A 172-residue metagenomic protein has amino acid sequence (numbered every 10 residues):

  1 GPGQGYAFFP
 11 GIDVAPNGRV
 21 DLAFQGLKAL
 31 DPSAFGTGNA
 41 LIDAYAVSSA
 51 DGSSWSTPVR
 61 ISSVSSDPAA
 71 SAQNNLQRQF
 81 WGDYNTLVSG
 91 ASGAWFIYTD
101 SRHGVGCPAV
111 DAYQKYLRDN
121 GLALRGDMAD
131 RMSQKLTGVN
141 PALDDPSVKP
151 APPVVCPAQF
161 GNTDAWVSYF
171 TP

Functional and structural regions predicted by a protein language model:
G1-P172: Extracellular, repeat-based ectodomains that mediate carbohydrate processing or recognition
